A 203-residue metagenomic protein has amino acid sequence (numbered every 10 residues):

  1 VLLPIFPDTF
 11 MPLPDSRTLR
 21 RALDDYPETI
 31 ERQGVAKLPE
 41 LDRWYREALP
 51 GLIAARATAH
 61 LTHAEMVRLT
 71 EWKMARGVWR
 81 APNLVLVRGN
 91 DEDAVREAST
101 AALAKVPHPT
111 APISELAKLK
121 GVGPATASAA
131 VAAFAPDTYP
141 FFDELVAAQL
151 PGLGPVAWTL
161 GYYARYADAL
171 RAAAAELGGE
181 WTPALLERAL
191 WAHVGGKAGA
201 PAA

Functional and structural regions predicted by a protein language model:
L2-L3: Leucine-biased recognition of intrinsically disordered, low-complexity hydrophobic segments
F6-L69, T138-A203: C-terminal accessory module of base-excision DNA glycosylases/AP lyases that mediates lesion recognition and DNA
T58-D91: Short, well-structured hydrophobic secondary-structure segments
M74, L103-P107, A132-A135: Generic short alpha-helical segment signal, independent of protein family or function, capturing local helix propensity
V78-V122: Helix-hairpin-helix/helix-loop-helix acidic hairpins
A111-G152: Catalytic DNA-binding helix-loop module of base-excision-repair DNA glycosylases/AP lyases
